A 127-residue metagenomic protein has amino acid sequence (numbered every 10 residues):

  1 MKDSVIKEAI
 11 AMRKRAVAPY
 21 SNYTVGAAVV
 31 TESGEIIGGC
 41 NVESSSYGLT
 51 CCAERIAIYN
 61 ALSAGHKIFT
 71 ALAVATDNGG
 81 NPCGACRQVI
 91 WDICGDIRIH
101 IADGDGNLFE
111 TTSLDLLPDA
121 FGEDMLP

Functional and structural regions predicted by a protein language model:
M1, S21, S45-L49: Alpha-helix N-cap/loop-to-helix boundary motif
M1-D3, P127: Basic/polar N-terminal segments that are highly enriched at the extreme N-terminus, encompassing both cleavable
D3-A18: Short, basic/aromatic recognition patches
Y20-N22, C83: Short solvent-exposed loop/turn micro-motifs enriched in small/polar/acidic residues
T24-T31: Short beta-strand scaffold segments in enzyme catalytic cores
G38-M125: Zn2+-dependent cytidine deaminase-like catalytic core
